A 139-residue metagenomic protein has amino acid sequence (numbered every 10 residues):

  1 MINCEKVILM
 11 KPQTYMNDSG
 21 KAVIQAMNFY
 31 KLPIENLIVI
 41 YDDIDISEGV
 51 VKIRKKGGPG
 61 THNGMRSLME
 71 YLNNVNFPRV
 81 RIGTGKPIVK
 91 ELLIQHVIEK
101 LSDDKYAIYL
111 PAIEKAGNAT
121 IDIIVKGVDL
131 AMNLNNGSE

Functional and structural regions predicted by a protein language model:
M1-K56, R66-V80, P87-L92, A107-E139: Nucleotide and nucleotide-moiety/phosphate-recognizing core
K52-G58, V97-K100: Short glycine-enriched, charge-decorated loop/helix-capping segments at active-site entrances that position
T61-G64: Hydrophobic alpha-helical segments within soluble ligand-binding/sensing domains
D103-D104: A hydrophobic, small-residue-rich beta->alpha segment in the mid-to-C-terminal subdomain of diverse proteins
